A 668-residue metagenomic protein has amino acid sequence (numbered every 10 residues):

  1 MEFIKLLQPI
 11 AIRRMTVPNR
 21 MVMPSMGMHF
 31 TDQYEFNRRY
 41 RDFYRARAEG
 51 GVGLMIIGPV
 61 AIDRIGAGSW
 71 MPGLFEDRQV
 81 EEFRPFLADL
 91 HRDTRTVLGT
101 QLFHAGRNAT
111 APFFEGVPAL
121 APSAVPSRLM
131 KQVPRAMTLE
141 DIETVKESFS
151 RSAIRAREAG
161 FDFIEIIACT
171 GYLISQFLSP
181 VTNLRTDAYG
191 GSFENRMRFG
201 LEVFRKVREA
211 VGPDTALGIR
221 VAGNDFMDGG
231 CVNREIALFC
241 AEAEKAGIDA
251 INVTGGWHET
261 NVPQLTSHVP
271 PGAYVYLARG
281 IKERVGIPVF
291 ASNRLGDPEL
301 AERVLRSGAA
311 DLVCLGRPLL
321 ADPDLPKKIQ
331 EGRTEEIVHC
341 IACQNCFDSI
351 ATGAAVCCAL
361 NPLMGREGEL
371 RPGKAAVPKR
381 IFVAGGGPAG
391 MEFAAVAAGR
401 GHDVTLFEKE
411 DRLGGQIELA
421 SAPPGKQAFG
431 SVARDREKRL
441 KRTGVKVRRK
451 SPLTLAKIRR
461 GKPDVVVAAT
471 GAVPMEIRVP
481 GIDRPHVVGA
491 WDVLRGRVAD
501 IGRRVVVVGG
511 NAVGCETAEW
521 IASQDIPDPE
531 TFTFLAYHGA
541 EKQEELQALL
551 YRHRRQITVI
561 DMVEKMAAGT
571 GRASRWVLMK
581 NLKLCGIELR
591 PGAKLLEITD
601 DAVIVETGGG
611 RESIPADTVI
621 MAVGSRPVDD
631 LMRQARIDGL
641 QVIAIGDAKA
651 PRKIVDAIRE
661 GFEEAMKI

Functional and structural regions predicted by a protein language model:
M1-A384, P388, E392-G399, D403-V404 (+2 more regions): Flavin-dependent oxidoreductase catalytic cores
F204, E367-A376, G399, D403 (+4 more regions): Flanking helices and flexible, charged tails adjoining ferredoxin-like Fe-S electron-transfer domains in multi-subunit
E259-T260, L320-D322, R412-G414, R495 (+2 more regions): Short gly/pro/ser/thr-enriched loop/turn and capping motifs at secondary-structure boundaries
N261-T266, D311, I417-G425, M562-V563 (+1 more regions): Short beta-alpha connecting loops at secondary-structure transitions that line or flank enzyme active sites
L320, D324-V338, S451-P474: Small-residue-rich anion-binding loops in enzyme active sites
A375-F407, R448-K462, T470-D483, W491-T570 (+1 more regions): Rossmann-like dinucleotide/flavin-binding elements
G415-P463, V563, A568-A593: N-terminal Rossmann-like dinucleotide/flavin-binding domain of flavoprotein oxidoreductases that bind FAD/FMN
